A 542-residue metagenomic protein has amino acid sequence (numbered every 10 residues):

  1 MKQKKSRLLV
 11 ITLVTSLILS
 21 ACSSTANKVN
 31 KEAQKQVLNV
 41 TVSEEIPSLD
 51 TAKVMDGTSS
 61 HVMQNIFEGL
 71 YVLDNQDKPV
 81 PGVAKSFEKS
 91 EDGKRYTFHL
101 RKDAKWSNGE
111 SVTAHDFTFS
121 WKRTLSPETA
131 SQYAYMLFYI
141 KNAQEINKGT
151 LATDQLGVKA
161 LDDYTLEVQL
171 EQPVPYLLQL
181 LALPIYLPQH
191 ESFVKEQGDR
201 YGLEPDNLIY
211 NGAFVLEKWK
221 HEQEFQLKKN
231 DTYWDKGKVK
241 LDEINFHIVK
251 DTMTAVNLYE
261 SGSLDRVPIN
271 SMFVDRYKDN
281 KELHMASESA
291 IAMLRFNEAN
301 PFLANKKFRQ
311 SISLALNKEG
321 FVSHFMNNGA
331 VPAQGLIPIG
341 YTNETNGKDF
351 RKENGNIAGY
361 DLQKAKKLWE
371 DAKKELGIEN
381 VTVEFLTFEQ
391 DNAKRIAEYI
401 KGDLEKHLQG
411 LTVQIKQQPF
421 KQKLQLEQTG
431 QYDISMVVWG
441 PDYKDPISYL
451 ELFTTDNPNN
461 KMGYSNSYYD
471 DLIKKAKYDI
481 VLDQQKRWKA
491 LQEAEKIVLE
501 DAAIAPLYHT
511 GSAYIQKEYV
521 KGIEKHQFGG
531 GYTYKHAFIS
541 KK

Functional and structural regions predicted by a protein language model:
T41-E91, I209: N-terminal lobe/hinge region of extracytoplasmic solute-binding protein
K85-Y133, F302: Aromatic- and charge-enriched surface segment that lines or borders ligand/interaction sites
Q132-S192: Surface-exposed binding/hinge segments that line and control ligand-binding clefts or catalytic entry sites
L170-V239, E243, M253: Gly/Pro-rich hinge or "lid" segments in bacterial periplasmic/extracellular proteins
N230-D275: Ligand-site clamp/hinge motif
A315-T345, D391-K401, Q428-K542: Detector for C-terminal structural segments
P332-D371, N392-K394: Structural transition elements
L362, K366, E370-P441, S512: Ligand/substrate-recognition segments at binding pockets and active sites
